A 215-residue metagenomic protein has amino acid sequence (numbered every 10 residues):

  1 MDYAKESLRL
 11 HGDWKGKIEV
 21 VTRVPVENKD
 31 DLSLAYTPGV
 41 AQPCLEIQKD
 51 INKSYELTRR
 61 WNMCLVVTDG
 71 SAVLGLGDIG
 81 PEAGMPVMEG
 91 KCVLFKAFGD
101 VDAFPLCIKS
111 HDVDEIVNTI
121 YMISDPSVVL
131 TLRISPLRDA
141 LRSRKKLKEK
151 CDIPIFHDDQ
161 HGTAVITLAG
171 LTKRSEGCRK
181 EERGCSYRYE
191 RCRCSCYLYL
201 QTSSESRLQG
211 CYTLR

Functional and structural regions predicted by a protein language model:
M1-I155: N-terminal ligand-binding/catalytic initiation module
L74, P81-G99, H157, H161-R215: Glycine-rich phosphate/diphosphate-binding loop of Rossmann-like nucleotide-binding domains
